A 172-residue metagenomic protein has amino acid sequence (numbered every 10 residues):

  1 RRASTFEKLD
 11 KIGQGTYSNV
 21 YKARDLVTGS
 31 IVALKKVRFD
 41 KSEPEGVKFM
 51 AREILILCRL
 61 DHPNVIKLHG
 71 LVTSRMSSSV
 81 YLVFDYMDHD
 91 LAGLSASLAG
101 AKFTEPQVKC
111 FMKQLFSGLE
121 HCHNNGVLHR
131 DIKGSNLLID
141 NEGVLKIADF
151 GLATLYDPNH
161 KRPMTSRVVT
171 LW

Functional and structural regions predicted by a protein language model:
R1-W172: Eukaryotic serine/threonine protein kinase catalytic domain
